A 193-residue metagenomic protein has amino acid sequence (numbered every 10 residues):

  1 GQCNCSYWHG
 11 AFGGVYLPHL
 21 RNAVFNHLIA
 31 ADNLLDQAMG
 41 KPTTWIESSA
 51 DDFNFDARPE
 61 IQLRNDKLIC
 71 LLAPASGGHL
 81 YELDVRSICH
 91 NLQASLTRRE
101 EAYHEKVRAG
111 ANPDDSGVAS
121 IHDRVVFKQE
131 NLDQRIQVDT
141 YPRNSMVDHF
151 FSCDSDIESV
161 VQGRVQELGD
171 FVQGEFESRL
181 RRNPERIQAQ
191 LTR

Functional and structural regions predicted by a protein language model:
G1-G78, N91-L92, T97-E100, E105 (+3 more regions): Histidine-centered catalytic/metal-binding microenvironments
H79-L83: Intrinsically disordered, low-complexity regulatory segments enriched in Ser/Thr/Pro and charged residues
V85-I88: Early compact domain cores of eukaryotic multidomain regulators
Q129-R193: Extended, loop-rich substrate-binding clefts of extracytoplasmic carbohydrate-active enzymes
